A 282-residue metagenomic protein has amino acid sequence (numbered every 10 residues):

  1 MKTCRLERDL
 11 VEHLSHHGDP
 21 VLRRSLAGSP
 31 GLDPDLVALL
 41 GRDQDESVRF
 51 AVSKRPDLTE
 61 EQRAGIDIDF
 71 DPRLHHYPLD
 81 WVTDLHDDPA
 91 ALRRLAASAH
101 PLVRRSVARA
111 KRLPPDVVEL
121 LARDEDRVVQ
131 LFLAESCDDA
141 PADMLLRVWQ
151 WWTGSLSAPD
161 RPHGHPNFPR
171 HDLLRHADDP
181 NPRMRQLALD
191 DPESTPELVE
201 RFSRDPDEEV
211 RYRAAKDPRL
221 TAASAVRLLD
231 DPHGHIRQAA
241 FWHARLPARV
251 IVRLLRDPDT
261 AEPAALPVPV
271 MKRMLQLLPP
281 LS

Functional and structural regions predicted by a protein language model:
M1-S282: Alpha-helical scaffold segments
